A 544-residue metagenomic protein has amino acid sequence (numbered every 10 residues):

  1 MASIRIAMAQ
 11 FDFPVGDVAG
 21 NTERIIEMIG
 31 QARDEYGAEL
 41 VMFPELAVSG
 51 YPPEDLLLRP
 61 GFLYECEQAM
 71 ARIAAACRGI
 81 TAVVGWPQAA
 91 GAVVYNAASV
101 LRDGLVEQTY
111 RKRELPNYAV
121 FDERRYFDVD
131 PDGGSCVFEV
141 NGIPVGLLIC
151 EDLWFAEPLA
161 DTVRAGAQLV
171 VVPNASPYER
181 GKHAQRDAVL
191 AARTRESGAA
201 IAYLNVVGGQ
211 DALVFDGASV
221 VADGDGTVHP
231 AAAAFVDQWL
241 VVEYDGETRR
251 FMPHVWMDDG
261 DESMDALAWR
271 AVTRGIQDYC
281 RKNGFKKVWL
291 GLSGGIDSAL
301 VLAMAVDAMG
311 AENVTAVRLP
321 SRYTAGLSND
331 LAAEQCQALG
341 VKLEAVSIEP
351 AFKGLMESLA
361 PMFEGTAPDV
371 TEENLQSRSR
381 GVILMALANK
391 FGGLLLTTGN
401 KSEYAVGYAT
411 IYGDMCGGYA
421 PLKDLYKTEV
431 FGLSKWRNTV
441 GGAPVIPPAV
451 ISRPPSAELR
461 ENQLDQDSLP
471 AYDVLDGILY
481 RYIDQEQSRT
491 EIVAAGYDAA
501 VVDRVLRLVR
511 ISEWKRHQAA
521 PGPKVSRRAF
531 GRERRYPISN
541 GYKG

Functional and structural regions predicted by a protein language model:
M1-G291, L302-A311, R318, L343: Enzyme catalytic cores with a strong preference for nitrogen-chemistry domains
N141, G198, G224, T248 (+2 more regions): ATP/NTP-dependent adenylation/nucleotidyl-transfer catalytic domains that generate, transfer, or process NMP-activated
